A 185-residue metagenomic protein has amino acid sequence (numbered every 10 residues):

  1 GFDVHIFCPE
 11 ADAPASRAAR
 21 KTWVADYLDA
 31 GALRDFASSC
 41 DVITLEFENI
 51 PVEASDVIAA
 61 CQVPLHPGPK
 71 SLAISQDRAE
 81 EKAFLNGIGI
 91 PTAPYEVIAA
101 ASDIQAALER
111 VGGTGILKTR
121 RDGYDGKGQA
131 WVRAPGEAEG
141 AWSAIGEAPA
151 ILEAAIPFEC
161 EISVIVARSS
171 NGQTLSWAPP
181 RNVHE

Functional and structural regions predicted by a protein language model:
G1-A83, S102: ATP-binding N-terminal substructure of ATP-dependent carboxylate-amine bond-forming enzymes
I74-S163, A167-E185: Active-site nucleotide/adenylate-binding loops and adjacent lid/helix of ATP-dependent enzymes
